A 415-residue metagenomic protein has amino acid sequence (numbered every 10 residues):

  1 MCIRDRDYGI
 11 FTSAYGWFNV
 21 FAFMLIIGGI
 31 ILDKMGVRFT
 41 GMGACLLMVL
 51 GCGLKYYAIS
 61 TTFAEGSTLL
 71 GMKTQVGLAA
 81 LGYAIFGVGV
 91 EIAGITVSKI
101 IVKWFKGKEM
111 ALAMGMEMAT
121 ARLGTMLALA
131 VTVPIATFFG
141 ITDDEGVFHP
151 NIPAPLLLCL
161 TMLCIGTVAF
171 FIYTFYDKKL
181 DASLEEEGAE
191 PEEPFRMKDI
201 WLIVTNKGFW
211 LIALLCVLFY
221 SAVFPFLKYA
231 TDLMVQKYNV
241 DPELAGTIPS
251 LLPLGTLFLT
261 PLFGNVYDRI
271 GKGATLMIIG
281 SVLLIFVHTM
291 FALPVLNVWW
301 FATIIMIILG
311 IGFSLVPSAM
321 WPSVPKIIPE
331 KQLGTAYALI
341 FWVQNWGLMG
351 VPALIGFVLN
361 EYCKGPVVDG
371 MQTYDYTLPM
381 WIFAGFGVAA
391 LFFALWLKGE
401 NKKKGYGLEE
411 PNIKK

Functional and structural regions predicted by a protein language model:
A22-V37, L259-K272, L359: Helix-to-loop junctions at the C-terminal end of transmembrane segments in multipass secondary transporters
L46-G71, V282-L296: C-terminal ends and interior cores of transmembrane alpha-helices in multi-pass membrane transporters/permeases
V76, G82-T120: Cytoplasmic helix-loop-helix junction between adjacent transmembrane helices in 12-TM secondary transporters
A111-T137, F341-P352: Glycine-rich segments within core transmembrane alpha-helices of 12-TM secondary carriers
P153-Y173, L378-W396: Symmetry-related core transmembrane helices of the 12-TM Major Facilitator Superfamily/SLC fold
K179-I212, I413-K415: Juxtamembrane intracellular "pre-TM" segments in multi-pass secondary transporters
N206-T260, V351-P352: Extracytoplasmic gate region of multi-pass secondary transporters
G273-M320: C-terminal transmembrane helical hairpin of 12-TM major facilitator-type secondary transporters
